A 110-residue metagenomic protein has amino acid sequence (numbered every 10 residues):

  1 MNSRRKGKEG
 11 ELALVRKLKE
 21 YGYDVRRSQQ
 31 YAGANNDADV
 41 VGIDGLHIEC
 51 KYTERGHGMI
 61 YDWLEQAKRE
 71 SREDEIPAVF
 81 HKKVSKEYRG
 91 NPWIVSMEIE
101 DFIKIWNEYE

Functional and structural regions predicted by a protein language model:
M1-E110: Catalytic phosphate/metal-binding cores of nucleic-acid and nucleotide-processing enzymes, i.e., regions that mediate
